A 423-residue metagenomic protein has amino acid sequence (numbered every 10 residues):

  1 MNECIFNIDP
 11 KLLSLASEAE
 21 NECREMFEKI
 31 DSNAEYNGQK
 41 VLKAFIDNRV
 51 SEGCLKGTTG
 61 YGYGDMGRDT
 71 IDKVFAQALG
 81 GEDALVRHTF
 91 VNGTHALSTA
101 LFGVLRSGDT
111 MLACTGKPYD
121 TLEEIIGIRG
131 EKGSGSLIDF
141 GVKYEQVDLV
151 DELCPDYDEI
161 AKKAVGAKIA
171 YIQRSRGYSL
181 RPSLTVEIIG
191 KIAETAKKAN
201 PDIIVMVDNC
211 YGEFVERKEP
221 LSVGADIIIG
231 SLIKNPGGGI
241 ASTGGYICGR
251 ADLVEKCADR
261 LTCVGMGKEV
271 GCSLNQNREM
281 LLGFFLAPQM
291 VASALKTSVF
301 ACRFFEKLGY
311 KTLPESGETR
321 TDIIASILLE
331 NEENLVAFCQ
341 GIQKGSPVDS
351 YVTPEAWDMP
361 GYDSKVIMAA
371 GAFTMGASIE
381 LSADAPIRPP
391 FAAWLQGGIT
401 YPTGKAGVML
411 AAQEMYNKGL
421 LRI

Functional and structural regions predicted by a protein language model:
M1: Interfaces and regulatory segments of ATP-dependent nucleotide/adenylate/phosphodiester-chemistry enzymes
C4-R24, D31, V41-C54, G62 (+7 more regions): Conserved PLP-enzyme active-site core in the AAT-like
A34-G38: Acidic, PIN/NYN-like endoribonuclease modules and their adjacent C-terminal/linker elements
C54, T58-T59, L85-T89, I323-L328: Short glycine-rich or small-residue beta-strand-to-loop segments that form or flank ligand, phosphate, metal/Fe-S
Y63-G67: Short beta-strand to alpha-helix junction loop
V74: Solvent-exposed, charged/polar functional surfaces in cytosolic regulatory/catalytic domains
E306-R422: Conserved C-terminal alpha-helix-loop-beta "cap" of PLP-dependent enzymes that closes/shapes the active-site mouth
